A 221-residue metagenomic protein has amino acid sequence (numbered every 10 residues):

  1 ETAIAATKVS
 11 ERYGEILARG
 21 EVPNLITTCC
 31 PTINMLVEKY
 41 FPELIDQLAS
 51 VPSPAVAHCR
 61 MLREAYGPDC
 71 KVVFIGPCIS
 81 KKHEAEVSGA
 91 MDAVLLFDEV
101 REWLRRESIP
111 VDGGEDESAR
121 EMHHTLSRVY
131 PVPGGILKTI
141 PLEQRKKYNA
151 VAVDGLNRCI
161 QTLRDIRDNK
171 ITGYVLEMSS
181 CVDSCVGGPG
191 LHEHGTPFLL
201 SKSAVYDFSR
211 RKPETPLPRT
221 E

Functional and structural regions predicted by a protein language model:
E1-E221: Iron-sulfur-associated redox domains of electron-transfer enzymes in respiratory and anaerobic energy metabolism
